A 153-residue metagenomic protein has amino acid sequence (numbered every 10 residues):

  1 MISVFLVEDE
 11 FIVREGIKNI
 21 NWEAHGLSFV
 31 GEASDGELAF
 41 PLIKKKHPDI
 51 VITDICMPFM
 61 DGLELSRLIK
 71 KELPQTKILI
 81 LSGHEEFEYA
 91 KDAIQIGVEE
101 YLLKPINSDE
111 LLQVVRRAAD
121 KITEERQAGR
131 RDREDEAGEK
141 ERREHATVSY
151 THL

Functional and structural regions predicted by a protein language model:
E8: Conserved acidic carboxylate
E32-I50: Acidic, metal-coordinating helix/loop segments flanking the phosphotransfer/catalytic sites of two-component signaling
D35-L38, D61-E64, S82: Acidic catalytic/metal-coordinating carboxylates
P41, L63-P74: Short amphipathic alpha-helix used as the core "switch/output" element in two-component signaling
D54: Active-site residues of response regulator receiver
M57: Receiver (REC) domain active-site loop signature in two-component systems and cognate sites in sensor histidine kinases
E64, E85-E100: Alpha4 helix (beta4-alpha4-beta5 surface) of REC/receiver domains from two-component response regulators
I94, E100, I106-L153: Interdomain helical linkers/hinges and coiled-coil/dimerization scaffolds that transmit conformational signals
